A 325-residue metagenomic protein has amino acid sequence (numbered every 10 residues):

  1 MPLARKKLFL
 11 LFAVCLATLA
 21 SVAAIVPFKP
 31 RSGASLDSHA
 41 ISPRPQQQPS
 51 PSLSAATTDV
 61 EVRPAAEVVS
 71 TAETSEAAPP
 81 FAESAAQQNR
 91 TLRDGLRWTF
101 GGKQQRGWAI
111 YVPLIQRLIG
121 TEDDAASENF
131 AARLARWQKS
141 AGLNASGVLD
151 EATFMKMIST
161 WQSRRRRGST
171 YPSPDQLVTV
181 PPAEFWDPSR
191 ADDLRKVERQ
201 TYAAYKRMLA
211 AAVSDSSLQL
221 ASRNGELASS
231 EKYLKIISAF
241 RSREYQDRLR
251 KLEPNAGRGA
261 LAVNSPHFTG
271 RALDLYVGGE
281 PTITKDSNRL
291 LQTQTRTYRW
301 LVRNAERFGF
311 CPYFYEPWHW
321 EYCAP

Functional and structural regions predicted by a protein language model:
P2-A228: Cell-envelope/ECM-targeting effectors and their regulatory/trafficking segments
V26-F28, A256-P325: Catalytic cores and adjacent binding grooves of peptidoglycan-active enzymes
Q105-A109, N255, R271: Glycine-rich, acidic and aromatic/proline-enriched surface loops and short helix-turn segments that act as binding
S127-F130, Q219-S222, Q246, R296-L301 (+1 more regions): Short, motif-level signal for alpha-helix interfacial/capping segments enriched in acidic residues and aromatics/proline
L143-A145, S163-R167, R243-L249, N255-G259 (+1 more regions): Secretory-pathway/luminal and periplasmic proteins that interact with or process carbohydrate-rich
S146, S229, S238, V263-P266 (+1 more regions): Residue-level signal for helical boundary/lining positions with a hydrophobic bias
L149, T153, W161, S238-F240 (+3 more regions): A mature extracytoplasmic/lumenal domain signature
V213-P254: Extended, low-complexity, intrinsically disordered C-terminal regulatory tails of eukaryotic serine/threonine kinases
